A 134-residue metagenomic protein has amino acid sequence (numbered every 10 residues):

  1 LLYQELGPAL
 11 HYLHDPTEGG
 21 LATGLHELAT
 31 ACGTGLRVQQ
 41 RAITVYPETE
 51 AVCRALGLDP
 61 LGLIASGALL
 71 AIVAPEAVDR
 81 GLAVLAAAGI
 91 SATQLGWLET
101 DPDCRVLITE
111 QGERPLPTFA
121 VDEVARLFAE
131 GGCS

Functional and structural regions predicted by a protein language model:
L1-A65: Active-site-proximal betaalpha loop/short-helix elements that scaffold phosphoryl/nucleotidyl transfer chemistry
L1-L6, R80-A88: Generic non-transmembrane alpha-helical segments
Y12-D15, A71, L95: Buried hydrophobic positions in well-ordered alpha/beta secondary-structure cores of metabolic enzymes
L21-A22, Y46-E48, D79-L82, D101-L107: Short active-site-adjacent structural elements
S66-I72: A short beta-alpha structural unit
V73-D79: Helix N-cap motif at beta-to-alpha junctions
A87-S134: Acidic, Ser/Thr/Pro-rich beta/coil linker or hinge segments at domain junctions
